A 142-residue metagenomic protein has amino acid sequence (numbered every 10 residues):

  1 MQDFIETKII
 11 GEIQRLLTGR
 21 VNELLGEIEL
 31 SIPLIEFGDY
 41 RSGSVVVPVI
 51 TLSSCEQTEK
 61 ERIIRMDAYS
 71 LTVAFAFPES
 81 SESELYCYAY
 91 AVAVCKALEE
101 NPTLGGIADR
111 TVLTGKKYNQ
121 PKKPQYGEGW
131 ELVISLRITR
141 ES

Functional and structural regions predicted by a protein language model:
M1-E61, A89, K96-A97, N101-L104: Small/polar-rich, solvent-exposed N-terminal microdomains that initiate assembly or binding
D3-G11, S81, L85, P124 (+1 more regions): Charge-dense, low-complexity intrinsically disordered segments
E12, R20, D67, Y90-A91 (+1 more regions): Functionally constrained cores in energy, signaling, and assembly domains
E27-E82, R110-G127, E131-S142: Short, solvent-exposed beta-alpha or beta-beta edge segments that form flexible loop/patches at the rim of ligand
A76-A91, L98: Acidic, Ser/Thr- and Gly-enriched intrinsically disordered low-complexity segments
